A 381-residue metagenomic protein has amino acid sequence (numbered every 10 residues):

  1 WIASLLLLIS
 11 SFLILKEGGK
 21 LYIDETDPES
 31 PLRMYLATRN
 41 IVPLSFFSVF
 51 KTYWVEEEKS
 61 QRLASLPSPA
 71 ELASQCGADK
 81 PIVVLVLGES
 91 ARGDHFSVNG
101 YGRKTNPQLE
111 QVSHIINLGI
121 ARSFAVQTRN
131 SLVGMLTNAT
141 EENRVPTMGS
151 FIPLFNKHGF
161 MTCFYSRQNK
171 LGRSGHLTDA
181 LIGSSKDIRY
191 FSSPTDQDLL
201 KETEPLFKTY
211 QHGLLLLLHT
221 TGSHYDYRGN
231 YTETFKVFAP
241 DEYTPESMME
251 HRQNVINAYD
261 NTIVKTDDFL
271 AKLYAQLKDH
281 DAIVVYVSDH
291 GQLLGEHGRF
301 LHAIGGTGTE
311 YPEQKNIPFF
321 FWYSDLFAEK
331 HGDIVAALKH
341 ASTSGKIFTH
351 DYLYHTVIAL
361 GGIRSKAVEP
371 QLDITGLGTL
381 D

Functional and structural regions predicted by a protein language model:
W1-L7: Membrane-interfacial entry segments at the cytosolic side of transmembrane helices
I9, S223, Q292: Extracellular glycan-modifying ectodomains
F12-E246, N316, T349-L380: Active-site-proximal alpha/beta segments of enzymes that process anionic O-linked groups
P67-S74, K201, D241-V284, F321 (+2 more regions): A long, amphipathic alpha-helix that forms part of the scaffold/cap immediately adjacent to metal-dependent active
V84, T262-A303, Y354-I358: Metal-dependent active-site segment of extracytoplasmic phospho-/sulfohydrolases and closely related
G100-K104, A282, V287-H331, V368-P370: Histidine-centered active-site microenvironments of extracellular/periplasmic hydrolases and transferases
N143-T147, Q253-V264, T307-K315, A328-V357 (+1 more regions): A short beta-strand-to-alpha-helix junction
E233-Q253, L301, F327-A337: Flexible internal linker/loop segments at domain or repeat junctions
